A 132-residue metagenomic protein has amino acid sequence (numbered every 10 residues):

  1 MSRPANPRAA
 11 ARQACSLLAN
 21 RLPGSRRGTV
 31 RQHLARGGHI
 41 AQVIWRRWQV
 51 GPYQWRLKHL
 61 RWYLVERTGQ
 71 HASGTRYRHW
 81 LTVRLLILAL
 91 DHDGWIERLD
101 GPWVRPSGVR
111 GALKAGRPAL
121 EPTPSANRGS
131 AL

Functional and structural regions predicted by a protein language model:
M1-L22: N-terminal DNA-binding module of tyrosine recombinases/phage integrases
S2, I87, A131: Basic, alpha-helical nucleic-acid-contacting "clamp/cap" segments
L17-R31, A35-G116: N-terminal core-binding DNA-recognition domain of tyrosine recombinases/integrases
V109-L132: Long, amphipathic, Lys/Arg-enriched alpha-helical "connector/arm" segment
